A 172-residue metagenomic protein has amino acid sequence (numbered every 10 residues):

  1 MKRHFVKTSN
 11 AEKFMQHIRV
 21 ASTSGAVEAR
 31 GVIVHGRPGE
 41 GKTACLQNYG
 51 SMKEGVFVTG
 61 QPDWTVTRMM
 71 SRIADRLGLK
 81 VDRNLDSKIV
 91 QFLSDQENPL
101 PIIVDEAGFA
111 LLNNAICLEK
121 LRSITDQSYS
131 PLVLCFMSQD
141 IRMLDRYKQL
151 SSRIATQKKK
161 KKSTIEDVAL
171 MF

Functional and structural regions predicted by a protein language model:
M1-A29: A short, basic N-terminal segment
R3, F92-C117, V133-F136: Conserved P-loop NTPase "ATPase switch" module shared by AAA+ and STAND
A26-Q47: Walker A/P-loop nucleotide-binding motif
G31-P38, I124-K148: Sensor-1/coupling segment of RecA-like P-loop NTPase cores
H35-G36, V56-T65: A short hydrophobic beta-strand->loop->alpha-helix junction that borders the nucleotide-binding pocket of P-loop NTPases
E54-G55, T65-R83: Conserved NTP-binding/hydrolysis module of P-loop NTPases
G55, D145-S163: A short helix-turn-beta junction within AAA+ P-loop NTPase domains corresponding to the substrate/partner-engaging
K160-F172: Conserved small helical "lid"/interfacial subdomain of P-loop NTPases
